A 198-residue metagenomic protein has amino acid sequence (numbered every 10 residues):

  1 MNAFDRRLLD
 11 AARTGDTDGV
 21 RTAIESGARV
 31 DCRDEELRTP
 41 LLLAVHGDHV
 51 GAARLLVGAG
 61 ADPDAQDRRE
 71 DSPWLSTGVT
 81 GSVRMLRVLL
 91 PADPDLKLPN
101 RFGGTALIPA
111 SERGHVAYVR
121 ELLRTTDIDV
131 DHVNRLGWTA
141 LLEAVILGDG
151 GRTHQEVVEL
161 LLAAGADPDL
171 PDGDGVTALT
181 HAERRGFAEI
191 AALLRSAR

Functional and structural regions predicted by a protein language model:
M1-R7, T153, V157, A163-D167 (+2 more regions): Ankyrin-repeat-protein effector appendages
M1-S26, E35-R38, G58, R120 (+1 more regions): Intrinsically disordered, low-complexity regulatory segments in ankyrin-centric signaling systems
D10-G15, L43-H49, S76-S82, P109-H115 (+2 more regions): Ankyrin repeat A-helix N-terminal signature
G19, G51-A52, R84-M85, A117-Y118 (+2 more regions): Conserved ankyrin/ankyrin-like repeat signature
R21-R29, R54-D62, R87-D95, R120-D129 (+2 more regions): Ankyrin repeat domain, specifically the short helix-to-loop turn at the C-terminus of the second helix of each repeat
C32-R33, P63-Q66, L96-P99, V130-V133 (+1 more regions): Ankyrin repeat boundary signal
A53-R54, G58-E112: A generic tandem-repeat structural signature
